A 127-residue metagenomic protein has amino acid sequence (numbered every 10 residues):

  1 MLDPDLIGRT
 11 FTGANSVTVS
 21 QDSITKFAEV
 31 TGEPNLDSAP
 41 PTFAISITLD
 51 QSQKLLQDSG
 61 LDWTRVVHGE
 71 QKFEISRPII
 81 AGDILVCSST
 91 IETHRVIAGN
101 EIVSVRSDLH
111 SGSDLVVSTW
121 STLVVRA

Functional and structural regions predicted by a protein language model:
M1-E70: Hot-dog-fold acyl-thioester-processing enzymes
L2, I75-A127: HotDog/MaoC-like acyl-thioester-processing domains
